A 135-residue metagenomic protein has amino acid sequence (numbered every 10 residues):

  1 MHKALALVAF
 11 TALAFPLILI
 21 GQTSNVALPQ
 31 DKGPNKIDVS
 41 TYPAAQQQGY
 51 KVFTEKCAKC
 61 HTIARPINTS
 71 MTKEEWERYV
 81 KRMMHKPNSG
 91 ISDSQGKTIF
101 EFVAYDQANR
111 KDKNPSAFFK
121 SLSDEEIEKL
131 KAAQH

Functional and structural regions predicted by a protein language model:
M1-A6: Positively charged n-region of N-terminal signal peptides that target proteins for export
V8-I18: Bacterial N-terminal signal peptides
L19-N25: Signal peptide processing junction and immediate N-terminal pro/mature segment of secreted/exported proteins
N25-A44, S94-H135: Flexible coil segments in periplasmic/lumen-exposed cytochrome c-class electron-transfer proteins
Y42-A58, E77: Sequence/structural segment immediately N-terminal to covalent heme-attachment motifs in c-type and related
T54-A64, I99, V103: The canonical Cys-X-X-Cys-His
R65-T69, S89, D106-K113: Inter-heme linker and motif-flanking segments adjacent to c-type heme-binding CXXCH motifs in c-type cytochromes
N68-V80, H85-I91, G96-I99: Amphipathic, hydrophobic secondary-structure cores in small proteins
